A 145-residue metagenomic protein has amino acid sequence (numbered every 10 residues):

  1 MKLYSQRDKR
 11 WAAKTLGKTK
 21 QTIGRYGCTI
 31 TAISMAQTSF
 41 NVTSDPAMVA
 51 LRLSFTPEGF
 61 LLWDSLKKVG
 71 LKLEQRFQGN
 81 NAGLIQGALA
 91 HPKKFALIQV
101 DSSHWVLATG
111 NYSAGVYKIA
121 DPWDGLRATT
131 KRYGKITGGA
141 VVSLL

Functional and structural regions predicted by a protein language model:
M1-P57: Active-site-adjacent structural segments surrounding the nucleophilic cysteine of cysteine proteases and isopeptidases
A32-L145: Conserved active-site-adjacent core of cysteine acyl-enzyme catalytic domains
